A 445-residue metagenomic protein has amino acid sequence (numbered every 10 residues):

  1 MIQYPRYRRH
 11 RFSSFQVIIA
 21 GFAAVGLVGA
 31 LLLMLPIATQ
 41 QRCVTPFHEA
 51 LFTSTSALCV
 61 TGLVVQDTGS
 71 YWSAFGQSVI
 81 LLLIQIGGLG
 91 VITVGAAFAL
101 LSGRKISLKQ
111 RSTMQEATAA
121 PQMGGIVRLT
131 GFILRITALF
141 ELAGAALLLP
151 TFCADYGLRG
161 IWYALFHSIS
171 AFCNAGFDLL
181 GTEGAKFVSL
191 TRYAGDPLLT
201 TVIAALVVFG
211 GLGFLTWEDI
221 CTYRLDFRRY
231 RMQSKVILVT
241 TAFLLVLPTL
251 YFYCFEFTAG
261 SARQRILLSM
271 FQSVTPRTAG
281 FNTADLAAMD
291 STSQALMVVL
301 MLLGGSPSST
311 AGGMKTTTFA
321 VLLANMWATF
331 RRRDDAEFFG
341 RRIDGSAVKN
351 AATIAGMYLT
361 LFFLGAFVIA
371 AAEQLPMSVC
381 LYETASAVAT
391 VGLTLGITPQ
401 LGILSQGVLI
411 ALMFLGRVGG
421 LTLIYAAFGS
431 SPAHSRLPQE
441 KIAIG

Functional and structural regions predicted by a protein language model:
M1-G445: Membrane-proximal intracellular helices of multi-pass ion channels
